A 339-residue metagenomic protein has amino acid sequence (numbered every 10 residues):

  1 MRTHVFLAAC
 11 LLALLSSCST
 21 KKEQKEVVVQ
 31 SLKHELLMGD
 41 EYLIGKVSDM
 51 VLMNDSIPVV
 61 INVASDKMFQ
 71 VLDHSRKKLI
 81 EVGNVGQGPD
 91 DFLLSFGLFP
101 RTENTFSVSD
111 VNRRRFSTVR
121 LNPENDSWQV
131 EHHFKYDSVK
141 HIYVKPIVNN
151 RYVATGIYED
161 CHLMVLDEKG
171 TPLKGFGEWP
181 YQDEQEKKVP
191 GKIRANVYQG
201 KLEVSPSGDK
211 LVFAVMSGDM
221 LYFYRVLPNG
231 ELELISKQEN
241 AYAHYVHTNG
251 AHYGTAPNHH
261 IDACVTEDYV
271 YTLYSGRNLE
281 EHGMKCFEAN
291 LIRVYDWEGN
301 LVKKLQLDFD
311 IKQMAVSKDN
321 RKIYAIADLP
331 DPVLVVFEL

Functional and structural regions predicted by a protein language model:
L15-S17: C-terminal motif of bacterial Sec signal peptides marking the signal peptidase cleavage site
K22-G45, W297-N300: A short helix->beta-strand "capping" segment at the edge of beta-propeller domains
K33-E41, I80-D91, H132-S138, L173-A195 (+2 more regions): Surface-exposed loop and turn segments in beta-propeller and other repeat-based domains that flank or scaffold
L36-K67, V270-R277: Beta-strand-rich domains and repeat architectures in extracellular enzymes and scaffolds, especially beta-propellers
G45-D49, D91-F99, S138-I147, Q199-K201 (+2 more regions): Repeated scaffold domains used in trafficking and secretory/extracellular systems, primarily beta-propellers
K78-N112, D308-I311: Blade-loop segments of beta-propeller domains
V165-D167, F287-G299, E338: Beta-propeller blade signature
Y253-V294: Loop/turn-rich, solvent-exposed surfaces of beta-rich toroidal or solenoidal domains
